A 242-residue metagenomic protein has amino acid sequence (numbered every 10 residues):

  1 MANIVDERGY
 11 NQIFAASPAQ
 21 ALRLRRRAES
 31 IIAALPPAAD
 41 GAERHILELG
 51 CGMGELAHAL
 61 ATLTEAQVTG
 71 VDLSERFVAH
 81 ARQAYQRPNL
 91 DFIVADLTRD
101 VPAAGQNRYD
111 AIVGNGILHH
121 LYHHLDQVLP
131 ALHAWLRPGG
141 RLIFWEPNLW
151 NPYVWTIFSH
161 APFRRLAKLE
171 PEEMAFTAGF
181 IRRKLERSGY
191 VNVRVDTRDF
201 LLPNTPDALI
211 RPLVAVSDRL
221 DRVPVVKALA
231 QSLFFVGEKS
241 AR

Functional and structural regions predicted by a protein language model:
M1-D40: Conserved class I S-adenosyl-L-methionine
A42-G52: Conserved class I S-adenosyl-L-methionine
M53-R99: Class I SAM-dependent methyltransferase SAM/SAH-binding core
V113: A conserved beta-strand element that flanks and buttresses the S-adenosyl-L-methionine
D126-P138: A short glycine-rich, Lys/Arg-flanked "PGG" loop and its adjoining helix->strand segment in the class I
I143-R164: Conserved class I S-adenosyl-L-methionine
I157-P162, R183, V193-R242: A C-terminal cap/extension of S-adenosyl-L-methionine-dependent methyltransferases that defines the acceptor-substrate
R165-F180: Acceptor-substrate binding/catalytic loop of class I
